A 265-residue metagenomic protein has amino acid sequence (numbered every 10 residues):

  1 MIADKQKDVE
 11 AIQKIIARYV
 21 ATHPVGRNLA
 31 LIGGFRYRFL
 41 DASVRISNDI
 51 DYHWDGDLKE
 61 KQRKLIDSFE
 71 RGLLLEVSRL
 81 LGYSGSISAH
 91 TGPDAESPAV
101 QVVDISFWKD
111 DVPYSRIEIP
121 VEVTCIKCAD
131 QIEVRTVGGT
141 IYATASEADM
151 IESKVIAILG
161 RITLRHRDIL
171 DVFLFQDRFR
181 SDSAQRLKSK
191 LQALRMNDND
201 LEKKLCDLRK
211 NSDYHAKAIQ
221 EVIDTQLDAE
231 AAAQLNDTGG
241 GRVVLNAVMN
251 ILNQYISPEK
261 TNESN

Functional and structural regions predicted by a protein language model:
M1-A30, Y37-N265: Structured mid-to-C-terminal alpha-helical surface segments
